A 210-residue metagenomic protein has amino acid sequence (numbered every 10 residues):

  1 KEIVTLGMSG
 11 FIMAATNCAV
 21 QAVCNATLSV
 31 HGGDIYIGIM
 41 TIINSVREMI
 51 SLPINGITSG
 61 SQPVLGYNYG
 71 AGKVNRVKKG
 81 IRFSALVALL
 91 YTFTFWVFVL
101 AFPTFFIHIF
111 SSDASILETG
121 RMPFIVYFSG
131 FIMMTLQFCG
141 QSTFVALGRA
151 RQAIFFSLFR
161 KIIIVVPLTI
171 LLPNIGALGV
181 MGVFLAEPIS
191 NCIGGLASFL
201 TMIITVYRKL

Functional and structural regions predicted by a protein language model:
K1-G7, L65-G130, P173-L210: Short alpha-helical transmembrane segments in multi-pass integral membrane proteins
K1-V20, M49-P53, F124, F128 (+2 more regions): Hydrophobic faces of transmembrane alpha-helices in multi-pass small-molecule transporters and flippases across diverse
G7, F11, A15-T27, H31 (+2 more regions): Short helix-kink/termination motifs in transmembrane helices of multi-pass secondary transporters
C18, L100-A101, I109, A146 (+1 more regions): Conserved catalytic core of Hanks-type protein kinase domains
C18-S45, M49, Y67, F105-A114 (+1 more regions): Helix-terminus/linker motif at the lipid-water interface of multi-pass membrane proteins
N25, I39-P103, M134-F156: Small-residue-rich hydrophobic transmembrane alpha-helices
I35-Y36, A150-R151, G179-V180: Membrane-helix interface segments
I54-S59, Y127-A146, Q152-K161, L168 (+1 more regions): Short runs within selected transmembrane alpha-helices of multi-pass transporters and secretion channels
